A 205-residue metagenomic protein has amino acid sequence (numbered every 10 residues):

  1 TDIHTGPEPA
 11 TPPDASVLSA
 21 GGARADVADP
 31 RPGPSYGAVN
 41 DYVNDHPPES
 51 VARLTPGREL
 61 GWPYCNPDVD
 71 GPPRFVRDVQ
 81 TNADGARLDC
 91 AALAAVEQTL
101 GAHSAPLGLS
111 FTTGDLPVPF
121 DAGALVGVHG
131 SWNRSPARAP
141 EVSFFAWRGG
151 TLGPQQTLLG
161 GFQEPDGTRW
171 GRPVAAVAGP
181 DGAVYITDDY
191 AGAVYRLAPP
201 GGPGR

Functional and structural regions predicted by a protein language model:
T1-L159, P165-G171, L197-R205: Beta-propeller domain segments
V177-R205: Blade-level signature of beta-propeller repeat domains, shared across WD40, Kelch, NHL, RCC1 and BNR/Asp-box propellers
